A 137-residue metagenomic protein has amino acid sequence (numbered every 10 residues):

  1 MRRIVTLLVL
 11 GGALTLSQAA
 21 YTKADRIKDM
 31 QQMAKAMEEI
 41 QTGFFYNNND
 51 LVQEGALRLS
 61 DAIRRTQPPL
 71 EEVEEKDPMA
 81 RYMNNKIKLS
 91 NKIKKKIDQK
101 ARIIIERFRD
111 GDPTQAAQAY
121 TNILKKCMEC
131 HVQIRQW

Functional and structural regions predicted by a protein language model:
M1-I4: Positively charged n-region of N-terminal signal peptides that target proteins for export
T6-T15: Bacterial N-terminal signal peptides
A19-A20, W137: Generic detector of bulky aromatic hydrophobic side chains
A20-N122: Extracytoplasmic c-type cytochrome modules immediately beyond a signal peptide or single-pass transmembrane anchor
I123-R135: The canonical Cys-X-X-Cys-His
